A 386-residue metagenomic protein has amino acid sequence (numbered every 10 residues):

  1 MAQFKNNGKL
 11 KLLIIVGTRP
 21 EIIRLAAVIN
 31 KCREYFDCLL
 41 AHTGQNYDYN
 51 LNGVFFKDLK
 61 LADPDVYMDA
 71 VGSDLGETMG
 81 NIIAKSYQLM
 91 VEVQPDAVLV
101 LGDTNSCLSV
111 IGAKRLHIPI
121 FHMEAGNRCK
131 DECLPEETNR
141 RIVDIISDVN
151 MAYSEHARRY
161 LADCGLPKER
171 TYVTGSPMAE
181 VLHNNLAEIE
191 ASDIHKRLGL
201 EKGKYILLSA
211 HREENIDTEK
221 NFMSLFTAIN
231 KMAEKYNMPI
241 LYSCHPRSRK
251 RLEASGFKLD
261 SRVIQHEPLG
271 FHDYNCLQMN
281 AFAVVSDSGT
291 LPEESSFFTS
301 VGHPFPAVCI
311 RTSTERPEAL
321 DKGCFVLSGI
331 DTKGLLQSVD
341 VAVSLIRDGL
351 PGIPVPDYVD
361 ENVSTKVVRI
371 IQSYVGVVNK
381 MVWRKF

Functional and structural regions predicted by a protein language model:
M1-M238, S248-F386: Nucleotide-activated sugar donor-binding and catalytic core shared by glycosyltransferases and related lipid-linked
